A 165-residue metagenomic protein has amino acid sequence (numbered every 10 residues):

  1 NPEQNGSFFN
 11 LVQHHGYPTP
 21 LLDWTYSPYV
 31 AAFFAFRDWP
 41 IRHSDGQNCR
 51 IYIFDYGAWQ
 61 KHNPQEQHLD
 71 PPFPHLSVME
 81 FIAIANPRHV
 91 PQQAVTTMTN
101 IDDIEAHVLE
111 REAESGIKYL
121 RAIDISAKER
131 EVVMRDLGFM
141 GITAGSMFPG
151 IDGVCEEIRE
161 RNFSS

Functional and structural regions predicted by a protein language model:
N1-S165: Catalytic-core elements of nucleic-acid end-processing and repair enzymes
